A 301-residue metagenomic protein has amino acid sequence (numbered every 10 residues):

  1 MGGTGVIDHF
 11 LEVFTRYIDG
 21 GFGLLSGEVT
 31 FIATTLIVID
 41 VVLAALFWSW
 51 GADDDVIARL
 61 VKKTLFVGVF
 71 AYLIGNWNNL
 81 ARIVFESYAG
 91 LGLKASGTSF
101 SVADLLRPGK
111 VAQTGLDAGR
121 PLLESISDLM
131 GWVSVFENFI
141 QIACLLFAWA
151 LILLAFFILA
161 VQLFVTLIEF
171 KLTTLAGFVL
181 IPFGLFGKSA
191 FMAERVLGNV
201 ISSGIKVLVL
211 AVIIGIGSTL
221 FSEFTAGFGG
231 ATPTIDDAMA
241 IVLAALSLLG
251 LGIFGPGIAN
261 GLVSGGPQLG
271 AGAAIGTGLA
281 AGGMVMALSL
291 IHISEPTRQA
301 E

Functional and structural regions predicted by a protein language model:
M1-V38, V42, L46, A52-D55 (+1 more regions): Binding/recognition "hotspot" determinant
G3-R16, R82-S99, L145-F156, I181-N199: Hydrophobic alpha-helical transmembrane segments
A44-I57, F157-A160, F164, G187-E194: Membrane-water interface regions at transmembrane-helix termini and the short interhelical loops of multi-pass membrane
D54-V69, E194-S203: Alpha-helical transmembrane segments and their helix-start/interface "positive-inside/aromatic belt" motifs in integral
L73-L172, S203, V212-A271: Non-cytosolic segments of integral membrane proteins
E169-F191, N260: Juxtamembrane interface at the ends
I275-L290: Cytosolic juxtamembrane regulatory segments of multi-pass membrane proteins
I291-E301: Single conserved hydrophobic/aromatic residue that forms the stacking wall/gate of nucleotide- or nucleobase-binding
